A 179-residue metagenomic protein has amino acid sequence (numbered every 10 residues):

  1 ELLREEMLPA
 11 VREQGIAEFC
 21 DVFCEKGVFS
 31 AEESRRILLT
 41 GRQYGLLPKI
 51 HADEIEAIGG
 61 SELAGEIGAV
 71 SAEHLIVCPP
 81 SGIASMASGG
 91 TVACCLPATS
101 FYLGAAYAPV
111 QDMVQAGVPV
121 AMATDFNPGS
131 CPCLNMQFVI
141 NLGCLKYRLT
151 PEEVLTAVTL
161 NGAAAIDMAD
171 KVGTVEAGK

Functional and structural regions predicted by a protein language model:
E1-I58: Metal-coordinating catalytic core of metallo-dependent amide/deamination hydrolases
L47, A57-K171: Active-site-adjacent C-terminal substructures of enzyme catalytic domains
